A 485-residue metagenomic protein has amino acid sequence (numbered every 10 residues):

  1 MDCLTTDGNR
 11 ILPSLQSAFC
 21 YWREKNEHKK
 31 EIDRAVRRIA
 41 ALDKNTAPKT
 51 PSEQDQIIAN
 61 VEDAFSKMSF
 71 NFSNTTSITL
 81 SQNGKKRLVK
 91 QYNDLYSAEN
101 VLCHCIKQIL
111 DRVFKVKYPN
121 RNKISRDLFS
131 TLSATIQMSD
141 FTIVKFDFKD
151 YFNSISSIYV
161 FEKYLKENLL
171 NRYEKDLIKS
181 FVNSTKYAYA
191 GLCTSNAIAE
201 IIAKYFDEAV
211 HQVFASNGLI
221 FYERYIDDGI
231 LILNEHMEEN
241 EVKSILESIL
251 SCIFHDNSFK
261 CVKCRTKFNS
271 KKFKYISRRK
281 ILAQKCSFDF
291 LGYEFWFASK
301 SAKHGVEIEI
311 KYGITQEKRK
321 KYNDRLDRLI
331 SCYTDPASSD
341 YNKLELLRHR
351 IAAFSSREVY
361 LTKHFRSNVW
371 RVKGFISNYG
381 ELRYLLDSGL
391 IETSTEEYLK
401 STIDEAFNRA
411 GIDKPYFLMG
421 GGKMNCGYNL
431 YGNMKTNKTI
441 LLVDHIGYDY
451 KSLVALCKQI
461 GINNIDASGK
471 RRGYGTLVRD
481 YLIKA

Functional and structural regions predicted by a protein language model:
M1-N9, P13-S66, Y96, N100-H104 (+6 more regions): Right-hand nucleic-acid polymerase module
A59-K85, L169-F181: Reverse-transcriptase-like RNA-dependent polymerase core
N60-F70, V242-S258: Inter-domain linker/hinge segments that demarcate the starts of reverse transcriptase and RNase H-type modules
F72-N74, L219-F221, H255-R279: Short secondary-structure junctions
L80-Y118, T185-V213: Conserved pre-motif C helix in the palm subdomain of viral-like polymerases
E99-S139, F146, I155-I158, E162-K163: Well-ordered mid-protein domain cores that form the structural environment of catalytic cofactors
H104, F114, Y222-E223, S277: Basic nucleic-acid-binding interfaces
T135-I226, I230-I253, R265-S270, K285-S287 (+1 more regions): Conserved polymerase palm-domain catalytic core
